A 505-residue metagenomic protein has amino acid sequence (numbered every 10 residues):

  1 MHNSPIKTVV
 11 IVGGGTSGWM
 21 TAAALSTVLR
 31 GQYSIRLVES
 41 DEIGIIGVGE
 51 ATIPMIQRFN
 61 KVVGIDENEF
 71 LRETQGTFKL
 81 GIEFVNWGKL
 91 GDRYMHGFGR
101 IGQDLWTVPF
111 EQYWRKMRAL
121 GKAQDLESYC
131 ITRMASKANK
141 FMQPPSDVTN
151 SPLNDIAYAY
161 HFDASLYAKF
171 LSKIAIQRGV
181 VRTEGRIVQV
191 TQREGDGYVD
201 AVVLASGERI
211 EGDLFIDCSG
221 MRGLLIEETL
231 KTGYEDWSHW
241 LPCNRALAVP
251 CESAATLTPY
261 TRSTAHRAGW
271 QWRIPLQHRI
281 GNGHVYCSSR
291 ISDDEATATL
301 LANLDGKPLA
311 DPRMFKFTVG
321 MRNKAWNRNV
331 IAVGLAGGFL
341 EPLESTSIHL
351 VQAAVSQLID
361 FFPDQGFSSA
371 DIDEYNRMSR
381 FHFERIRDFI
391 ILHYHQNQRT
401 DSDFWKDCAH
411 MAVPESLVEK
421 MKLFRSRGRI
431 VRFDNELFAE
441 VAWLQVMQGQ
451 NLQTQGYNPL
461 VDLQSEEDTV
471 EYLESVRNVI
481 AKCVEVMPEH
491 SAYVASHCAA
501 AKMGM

Functional and structural regions predicted by a protein language model:
K7-Y33: N-terminal Rossmann-like FAD-binding beta1-loop-alpha1 element of flavoenzymes
S26-V48: Glycine-rich FAD pyrophosphate-binding loop
V48-S136: Dinucleotide-binding Rossmann-like beta1-alpha1 core, especially the glycine-rich loop that anchors the ADP
M95-Q189: Conserved N-terminal helical subregion
T149-A296, V355: Predominantly flavin-linked oxidoreductase catalytic cores and closely associated redox partners
H266-F317, A336-L350, F361-Q365: Conserved FAD/dinucleotide-binding core of flavoprotein oxidoreductases
G320-R385: Conserved mid-domain beta->alpha element of the FAD-binding
D360-M505: Long, low-complexity C-terminal extensions of enzymes
